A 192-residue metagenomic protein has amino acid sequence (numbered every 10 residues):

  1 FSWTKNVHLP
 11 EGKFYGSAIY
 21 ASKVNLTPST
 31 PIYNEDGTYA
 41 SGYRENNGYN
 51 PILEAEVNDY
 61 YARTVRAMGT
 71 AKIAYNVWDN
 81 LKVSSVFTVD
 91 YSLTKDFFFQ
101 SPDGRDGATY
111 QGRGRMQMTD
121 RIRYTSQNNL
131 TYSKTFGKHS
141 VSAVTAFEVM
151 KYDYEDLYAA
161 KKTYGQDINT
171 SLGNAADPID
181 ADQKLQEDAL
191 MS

Functional and structural regions predicted by a protein language model:
F1-R66, V86-M191: Surface-exposed loop/interface segments of Gram-negative outer-membrane beta-barrel transport/assembly proteins
Y75-L81, K134-G137: Outer-membrane beta-barrel strand-turn architecture
